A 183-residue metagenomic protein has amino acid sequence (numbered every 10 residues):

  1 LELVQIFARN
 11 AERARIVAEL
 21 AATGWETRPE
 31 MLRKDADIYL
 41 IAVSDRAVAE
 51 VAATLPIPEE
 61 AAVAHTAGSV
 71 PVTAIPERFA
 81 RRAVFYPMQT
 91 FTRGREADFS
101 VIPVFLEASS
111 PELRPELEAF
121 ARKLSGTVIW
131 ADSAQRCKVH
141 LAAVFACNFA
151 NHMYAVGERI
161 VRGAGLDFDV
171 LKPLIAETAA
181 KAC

Functional and structural regions predicted by a protein language model:
L1, A14, D45-T54, C147-A155: Short, structured secondary-structure boundary patches
L1-E2, S44, T92, L171 (+1 more regions): Proteins with a high burden of low-complexity, intrinsically disordered sequence enriched in S/T/G/P/A and R, requiring
E2-V4, G126: A generic structural motif
V4, A36, R82-A83, L117 (+1 more regions): Generic intrinsically disordered, low-complexity segments enriched for polar/acidic and small residues
V4, D35-I38, V104, V144: A general structural-boundary detector
Q5-R9: Short internal beta-strands
A11, A21-A97: Rossmann-like NAD(P)(H) cofactor-binding subdomain of soluble oxidoreductases
R13-L20, E96-K181: Internal alpha-helical scaffold of NAD(P)-dependent oxidoreductase catalytic cores
